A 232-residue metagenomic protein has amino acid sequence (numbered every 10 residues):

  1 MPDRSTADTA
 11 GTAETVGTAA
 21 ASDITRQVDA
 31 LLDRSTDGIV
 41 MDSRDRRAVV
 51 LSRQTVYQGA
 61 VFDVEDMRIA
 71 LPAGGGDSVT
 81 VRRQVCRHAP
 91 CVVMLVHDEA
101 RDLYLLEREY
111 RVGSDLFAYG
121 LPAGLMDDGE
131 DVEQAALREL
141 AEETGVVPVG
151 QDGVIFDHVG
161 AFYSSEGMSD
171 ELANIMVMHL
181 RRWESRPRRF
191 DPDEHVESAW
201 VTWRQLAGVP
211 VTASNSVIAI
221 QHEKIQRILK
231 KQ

Functional and structural regions predicted by a protein language model:
P2-D3, G17, S22-R26, L32 (+4 more regions): Conserved Nudix-box catalytic region and its N-terminal flanking loop in Nudix hydrolases and closely related
P2-D8, G17-V61: Alpha-helical and coiled-coil interaction segments, frequently adjacent to or embedded within charge-biased
V50-L95, E99-A100: Acidic, metal-coordinating catalytic segment for phosphate/diphosphate chemistry, firing primarily on the Nudix
D63-R68, F117, L172-M176: Short beta-strand micro-motifs in enzyme catalytic cores
P72-G74, D98-R101, Y110, H179-E184 (+1 more regions): Short loop segments at secondary-structure junctions
T80-V81, P90-V93, G124-S216: Unchanged
Q205-L206, T212-Q232: Charged, long alpha-helical assembly modules
